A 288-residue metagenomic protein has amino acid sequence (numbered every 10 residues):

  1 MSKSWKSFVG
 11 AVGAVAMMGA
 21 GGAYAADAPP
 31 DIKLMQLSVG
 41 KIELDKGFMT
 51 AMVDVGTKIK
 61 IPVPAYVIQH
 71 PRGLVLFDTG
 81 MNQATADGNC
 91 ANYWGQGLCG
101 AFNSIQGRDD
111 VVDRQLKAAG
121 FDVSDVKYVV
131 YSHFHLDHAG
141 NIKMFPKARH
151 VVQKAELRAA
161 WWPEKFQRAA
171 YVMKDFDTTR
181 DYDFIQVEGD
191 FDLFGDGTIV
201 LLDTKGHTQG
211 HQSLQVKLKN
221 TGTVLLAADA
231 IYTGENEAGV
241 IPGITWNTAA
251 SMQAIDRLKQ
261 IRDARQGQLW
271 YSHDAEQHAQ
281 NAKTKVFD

Functional and structural regions predicted by a protein language model:
M1-G10: Bacterial N-terminal signal peptides that target proteins for export
V9-G19: Bacterial N-terminal signal peptides
A20-K117, D125, T221-A228, D263-Q268: Metallo-beta-lactamase
A26-P29, F102-D125, Q153-D203, T248-Q266: Metallo-beta-lactamase
V39-G40, T79-M81, F134, A155 (+3 more regions): Active-site metal-binding loops of divalent metal-dependent hydrolases
Q83, G100-V112, S213-D288: Cap/insert and terminal regions of metallo-dependent hydrolase folds
V126-D137: Metallo-beta-lactamase
K143-P146: Short, conserved loop/helix-junction motifs that constitute active-site signature segments in enzyme catalytic cores
